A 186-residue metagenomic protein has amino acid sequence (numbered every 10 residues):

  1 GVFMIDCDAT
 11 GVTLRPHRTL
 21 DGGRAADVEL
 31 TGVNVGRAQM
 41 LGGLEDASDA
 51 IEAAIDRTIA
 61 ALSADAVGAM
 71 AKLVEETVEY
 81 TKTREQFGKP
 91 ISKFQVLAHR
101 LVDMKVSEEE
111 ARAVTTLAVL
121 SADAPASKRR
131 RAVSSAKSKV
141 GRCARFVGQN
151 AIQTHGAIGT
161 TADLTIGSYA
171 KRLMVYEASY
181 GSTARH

Functional and structural regions predicted by a protein language model:
G1-E75, E79: FAD-binding core of flavoproteins
A53-H186: Alpha-helical interface subdomain recognition
